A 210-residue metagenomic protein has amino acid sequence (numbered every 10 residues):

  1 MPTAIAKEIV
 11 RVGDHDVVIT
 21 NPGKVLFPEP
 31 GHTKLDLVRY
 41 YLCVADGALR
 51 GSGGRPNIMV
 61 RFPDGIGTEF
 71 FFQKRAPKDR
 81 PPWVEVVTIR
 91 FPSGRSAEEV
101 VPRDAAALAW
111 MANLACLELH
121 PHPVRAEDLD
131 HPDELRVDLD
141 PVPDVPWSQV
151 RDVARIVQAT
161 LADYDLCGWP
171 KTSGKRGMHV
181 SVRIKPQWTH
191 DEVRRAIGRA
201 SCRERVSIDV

Functional and structural regions predicted by a protein language model:
P2-D133: Active-site loop/lid in soluble adenylation, ligation, and acyl-transfer enzymes
P28-V38, W147-R151, H190-R194: Ordered, soluble secondary-structure elements with a strong preference for glycine-centered loop motifs and nearby
A48-G51, T160, Y164, R203: Short alpha-helical functional segments enriched in proximate histidine and acidic residues
I66, K175-G177: Short acidic/glycine-enriched loop/turn segments that link adjacent beta-strands
V100-K175, R183-E192: Signature for HUH/AEP ssDNA processing cores
E204-V210: Positively charged, low-complexity/disordered segments
